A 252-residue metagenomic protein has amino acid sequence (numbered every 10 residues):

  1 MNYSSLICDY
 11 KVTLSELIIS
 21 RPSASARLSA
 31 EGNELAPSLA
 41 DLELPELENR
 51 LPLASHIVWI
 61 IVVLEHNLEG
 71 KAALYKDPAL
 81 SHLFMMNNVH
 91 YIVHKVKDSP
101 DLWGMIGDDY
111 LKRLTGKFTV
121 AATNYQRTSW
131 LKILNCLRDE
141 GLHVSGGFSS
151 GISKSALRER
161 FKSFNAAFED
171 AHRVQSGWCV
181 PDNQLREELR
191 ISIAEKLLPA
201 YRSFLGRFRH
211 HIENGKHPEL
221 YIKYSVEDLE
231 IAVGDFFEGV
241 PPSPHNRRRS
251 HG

Functional and structural regions predicted by a protein language model:
M1-G252: Extended, alpha-helical interaction "stalks"
